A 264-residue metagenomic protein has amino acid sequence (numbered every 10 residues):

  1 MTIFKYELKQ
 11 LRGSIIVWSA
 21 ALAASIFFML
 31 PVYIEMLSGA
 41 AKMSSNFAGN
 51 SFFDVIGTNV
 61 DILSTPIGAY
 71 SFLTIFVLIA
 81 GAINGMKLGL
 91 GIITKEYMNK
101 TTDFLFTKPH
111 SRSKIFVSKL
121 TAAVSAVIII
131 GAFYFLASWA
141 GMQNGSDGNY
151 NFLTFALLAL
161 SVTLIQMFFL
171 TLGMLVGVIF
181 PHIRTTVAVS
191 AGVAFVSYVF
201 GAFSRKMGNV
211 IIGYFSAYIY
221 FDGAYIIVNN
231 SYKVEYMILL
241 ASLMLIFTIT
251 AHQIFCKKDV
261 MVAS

Functional and structural regions predicted by a protein language model:
M1-L22: Aromatic- and glycine-rich beta-strand/loop motifs that create alpha-glucan
I3, L11, F28-I67, I179 (+2 more regions): Terminal transmembrane helical anchor/hairpin motif
Y6, K95, W139-Q143, G177-V178 (+2 more regions): Transmembrane helix-loop junction
A23, F27-P31, I67-L73, V117-F169 (+2 more regions): Secretory targeting signals
G68-T94, A191: Long, hydrophobic alpha-helical segments
G85-G89, A137, T171-L172, A217 (+1 more regions): Hydrophobic/aromatic residues in alpha-helical transmembrane segments
M86-F106, L120: Transmembrane helix boundary and interhelical loop/hinge segments in multi-pass membrane proteins
